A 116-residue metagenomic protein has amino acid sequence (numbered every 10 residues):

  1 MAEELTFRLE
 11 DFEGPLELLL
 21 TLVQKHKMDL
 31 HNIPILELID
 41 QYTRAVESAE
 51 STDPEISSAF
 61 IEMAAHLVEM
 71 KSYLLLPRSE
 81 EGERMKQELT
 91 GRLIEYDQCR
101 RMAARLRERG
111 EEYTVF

Functional and structural regions predicted by a protein language model:
M1-F116: Long, charge-dense, low-complexity tracts
